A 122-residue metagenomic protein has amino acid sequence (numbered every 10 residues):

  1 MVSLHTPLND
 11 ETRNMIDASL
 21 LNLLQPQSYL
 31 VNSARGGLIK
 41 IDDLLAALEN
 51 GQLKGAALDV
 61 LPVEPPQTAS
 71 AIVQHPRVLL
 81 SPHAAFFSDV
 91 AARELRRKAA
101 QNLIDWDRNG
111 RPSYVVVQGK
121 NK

Functional and structural regions predicted by a protein language model:
M1-A71: Rossmann-like adenosine-cofactor binding region
P62-K122: C-terminal helix-to-coil terminal segments
